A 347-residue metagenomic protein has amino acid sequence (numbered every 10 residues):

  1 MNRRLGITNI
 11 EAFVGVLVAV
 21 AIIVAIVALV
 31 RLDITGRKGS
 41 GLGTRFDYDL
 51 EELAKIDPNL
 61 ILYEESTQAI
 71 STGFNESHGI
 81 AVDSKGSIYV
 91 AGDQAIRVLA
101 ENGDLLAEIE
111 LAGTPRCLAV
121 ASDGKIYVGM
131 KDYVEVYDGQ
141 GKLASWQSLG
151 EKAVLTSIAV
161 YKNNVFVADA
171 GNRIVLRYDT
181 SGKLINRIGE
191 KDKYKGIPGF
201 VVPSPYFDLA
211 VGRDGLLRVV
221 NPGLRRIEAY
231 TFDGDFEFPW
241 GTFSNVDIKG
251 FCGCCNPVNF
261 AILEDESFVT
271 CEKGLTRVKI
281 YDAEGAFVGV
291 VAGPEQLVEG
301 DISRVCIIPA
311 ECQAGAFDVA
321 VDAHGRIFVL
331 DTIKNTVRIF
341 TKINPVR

Functional and structural regions predicted by a protein language model:
R4-R347: Eukaryotic scaffold repeat domains enriched in small/polar residues
